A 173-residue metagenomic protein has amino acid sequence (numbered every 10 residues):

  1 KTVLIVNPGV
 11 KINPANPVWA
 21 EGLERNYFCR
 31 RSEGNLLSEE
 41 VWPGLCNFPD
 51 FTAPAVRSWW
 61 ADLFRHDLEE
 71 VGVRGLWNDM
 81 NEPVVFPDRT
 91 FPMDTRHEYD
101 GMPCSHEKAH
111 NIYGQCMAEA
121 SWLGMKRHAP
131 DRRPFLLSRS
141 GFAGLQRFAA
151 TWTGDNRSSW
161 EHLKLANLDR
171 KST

Functional and structural regions predicted by a protein language model:
K1-S172: Catalytic-domain carbohydrate-binding cleft regions of carbohydrate-active enzymes
